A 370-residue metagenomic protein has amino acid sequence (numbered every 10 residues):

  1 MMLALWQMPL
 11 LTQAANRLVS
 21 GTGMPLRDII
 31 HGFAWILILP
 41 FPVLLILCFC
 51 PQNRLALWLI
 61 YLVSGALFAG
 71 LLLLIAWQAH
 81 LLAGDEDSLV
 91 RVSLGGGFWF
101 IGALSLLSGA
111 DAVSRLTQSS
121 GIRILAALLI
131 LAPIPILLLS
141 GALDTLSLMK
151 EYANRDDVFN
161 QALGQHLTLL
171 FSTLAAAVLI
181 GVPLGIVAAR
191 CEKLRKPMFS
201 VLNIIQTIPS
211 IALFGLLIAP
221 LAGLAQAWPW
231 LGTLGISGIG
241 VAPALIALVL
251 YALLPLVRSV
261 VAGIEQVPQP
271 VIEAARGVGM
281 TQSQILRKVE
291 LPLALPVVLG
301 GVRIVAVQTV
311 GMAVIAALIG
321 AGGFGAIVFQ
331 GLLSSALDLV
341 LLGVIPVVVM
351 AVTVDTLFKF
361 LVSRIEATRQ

Functional and structural regions predicted by a protein language model:
M1-Q165, R369-Q370: N-terminal, non-cleaved signal-anchor transmembrane helix
V43-C50, L231-I236, I246, L341-Q370: C-terminal transmembrane helix and the adjacent membrane-cytosol boundary/short C-terminal tail of inner/organellar
F100, F159-V187, V302: Transmembrane alpha-helix signature in integral membrane proteins
D111, S172-N203, G215: Transmembrane-helix boundary motif in ABC transporter permease subunits
F214-L254: Membrane-interfacial helix termini and adjacent extracytoplasmic/periplasmic loops of multi-pass transporters
A219, M312-V347, E366, Q370: Glycine-rich helix-loop "coupling/hinge" segments at transmembrane-helix boundaries in multipass transporters
I264-A294, A321: Short helix-to-coil transition segments within interhelical loops that connect adjacent transmembrane helices
S283-A316, L342, F358: Transmembrane alpha-helices
